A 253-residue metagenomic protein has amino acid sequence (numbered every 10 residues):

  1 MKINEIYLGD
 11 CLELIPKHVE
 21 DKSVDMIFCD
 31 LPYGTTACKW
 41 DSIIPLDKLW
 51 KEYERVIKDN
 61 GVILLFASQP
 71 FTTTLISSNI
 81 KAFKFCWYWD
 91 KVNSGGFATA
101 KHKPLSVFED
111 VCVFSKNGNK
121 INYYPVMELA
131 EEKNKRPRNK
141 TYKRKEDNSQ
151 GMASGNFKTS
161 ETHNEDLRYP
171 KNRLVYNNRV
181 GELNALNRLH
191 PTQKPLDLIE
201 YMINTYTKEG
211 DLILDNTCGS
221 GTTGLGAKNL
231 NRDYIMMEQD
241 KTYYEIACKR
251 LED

Functional and structural regions predicted by a protein language model:
M1-M236, T242-I246: Core catalytic lobe of class I
